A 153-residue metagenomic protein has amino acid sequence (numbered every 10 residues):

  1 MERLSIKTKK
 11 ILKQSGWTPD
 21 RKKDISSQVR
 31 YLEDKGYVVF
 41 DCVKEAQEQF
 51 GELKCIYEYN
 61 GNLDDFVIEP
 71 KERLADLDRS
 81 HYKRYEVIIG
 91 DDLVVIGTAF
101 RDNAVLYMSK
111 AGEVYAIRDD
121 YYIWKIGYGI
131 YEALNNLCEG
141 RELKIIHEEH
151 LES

Functional and structural regions predicted by a protein language model:
M1-A104, I146-S153: A surface-exposed partner-binding patch
K71-R73, A111, E142: Generic structural motif
D102, G112-V114: Short loop/turn segments at secondary-structure transitions that flank enzyme active sites
M108-A111, R118: Short acidic-glycine loop/turn motifs at beta-strand connectors
I123-E148: Compact, glycine/acidic-enriched structural inserts
